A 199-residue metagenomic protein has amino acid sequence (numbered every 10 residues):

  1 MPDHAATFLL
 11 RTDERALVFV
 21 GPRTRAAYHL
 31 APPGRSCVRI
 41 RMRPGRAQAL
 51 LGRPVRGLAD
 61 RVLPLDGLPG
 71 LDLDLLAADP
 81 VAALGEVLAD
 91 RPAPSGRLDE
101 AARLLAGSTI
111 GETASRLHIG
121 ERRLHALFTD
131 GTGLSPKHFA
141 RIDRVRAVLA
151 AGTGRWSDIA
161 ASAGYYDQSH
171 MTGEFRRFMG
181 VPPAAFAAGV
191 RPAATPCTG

Functional and structural regions predicted by a protein language model:
M1-E112, R116-E121, G131-P136, A150 (+2 more regions): Alpha-helical bundle regulatory/interaction domains
F128, A140, F175-R176, A187: DNA major-groove recognition helix of helix-turn-helix
Y165-D167, E174, F178-M179: The feature captures the conserved acid-bearing segment of alpha/beta-hydrolase catalytic domains
